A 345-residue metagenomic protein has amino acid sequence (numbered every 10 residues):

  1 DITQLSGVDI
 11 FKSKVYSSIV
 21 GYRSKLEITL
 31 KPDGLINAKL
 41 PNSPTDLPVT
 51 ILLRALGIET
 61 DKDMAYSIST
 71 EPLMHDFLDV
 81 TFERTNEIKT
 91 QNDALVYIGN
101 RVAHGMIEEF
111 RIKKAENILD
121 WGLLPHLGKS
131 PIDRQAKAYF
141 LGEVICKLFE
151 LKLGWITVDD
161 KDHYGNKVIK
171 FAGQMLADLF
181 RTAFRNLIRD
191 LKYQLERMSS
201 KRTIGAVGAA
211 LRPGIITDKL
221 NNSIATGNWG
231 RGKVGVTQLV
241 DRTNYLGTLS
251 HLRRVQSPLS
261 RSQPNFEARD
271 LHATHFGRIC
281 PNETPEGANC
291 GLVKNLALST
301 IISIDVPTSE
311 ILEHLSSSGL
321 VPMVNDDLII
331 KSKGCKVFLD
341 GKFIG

Functional and structural regions predicted by a protein language model:
D1-N244, T248, A297-G345: N-terminal non-catalytic structural scaffold regions of very large proteins
H251-P281: Flexible, glycine/threonine-enriched loop-and-boundary segments that flank and lead into catalytic domains of large
T284: Short, acidic, Ser/Thr-enriched surface-loop or helix-capping motifs
